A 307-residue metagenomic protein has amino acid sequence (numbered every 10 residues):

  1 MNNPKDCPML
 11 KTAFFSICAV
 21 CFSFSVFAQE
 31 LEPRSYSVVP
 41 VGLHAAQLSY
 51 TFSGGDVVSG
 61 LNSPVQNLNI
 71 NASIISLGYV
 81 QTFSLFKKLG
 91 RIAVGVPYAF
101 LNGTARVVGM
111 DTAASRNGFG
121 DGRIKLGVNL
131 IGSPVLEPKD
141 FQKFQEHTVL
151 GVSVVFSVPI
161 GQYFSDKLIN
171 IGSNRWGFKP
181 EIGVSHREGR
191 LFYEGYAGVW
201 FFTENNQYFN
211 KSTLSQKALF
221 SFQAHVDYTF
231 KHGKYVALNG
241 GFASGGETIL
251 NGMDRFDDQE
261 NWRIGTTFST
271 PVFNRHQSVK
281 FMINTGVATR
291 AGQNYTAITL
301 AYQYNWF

Functional and structural regions predicted by a protein language model:
V41, S53, S84-F86, I131-S133 (+4 more regions): Outer-membrane beta-barrel channels and translocator barrels
G42-H44, N69-I75, N117-I124, T148 (+4 more regions): Residues that define the transmembrane beta-barrel architecture of outer-membrane proteins
H44-A46, G90-V94, I124, T148-V154 (+6 more regions): Transmembrane beta-strands of outer-membrane beta-barrel proteins
L48-Y50, L77-Q81, I124-L130, V154 (+5 more regions): Residues on the lipid-exposed face of transmembrane beta-strands in outer-membrane beta-barrel proteins
Y50-D56, V96-N102, L130, F156-Q162 (+6 more regions): Transmembrane beta-strands of outer-membrane beta-barrel pores
S53-I74, T112, S165-G172: Surface-exposed strand-loop-strand hairpins of Gram-negative outer-membrane beta-barrel proteins
F100-N210, D257: Outer-membrane pore/translocation modules
S212-F307: Outer membrane beta-barrel transmembrane domains
